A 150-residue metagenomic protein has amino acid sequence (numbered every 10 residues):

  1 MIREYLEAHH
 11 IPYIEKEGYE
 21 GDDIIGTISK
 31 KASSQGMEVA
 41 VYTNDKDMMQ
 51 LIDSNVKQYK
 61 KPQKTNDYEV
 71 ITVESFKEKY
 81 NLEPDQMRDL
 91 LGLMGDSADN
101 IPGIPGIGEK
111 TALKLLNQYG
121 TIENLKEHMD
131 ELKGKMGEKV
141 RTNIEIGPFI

Functional and structural regions predicted by a protein language model:
M1-I150: Extended two-metal-dependent nuclease catalytic cores across DNA- and RNA-processing enzymes
